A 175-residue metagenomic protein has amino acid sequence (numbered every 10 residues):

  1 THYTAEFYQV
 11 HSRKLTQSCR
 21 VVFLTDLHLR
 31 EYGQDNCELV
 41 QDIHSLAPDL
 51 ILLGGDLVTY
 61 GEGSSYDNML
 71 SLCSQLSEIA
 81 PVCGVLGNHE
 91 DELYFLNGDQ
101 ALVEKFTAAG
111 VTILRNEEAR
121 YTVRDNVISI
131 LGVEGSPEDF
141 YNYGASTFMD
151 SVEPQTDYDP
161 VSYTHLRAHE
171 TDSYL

Functional and structural regions predicted by a protein language model:
T1-L15: N-terminal membrane-anchoring alpha-helices
Q9, S71-Y143, T147-F148, E153-T156: Extended active-site neighborhood of metal-dependent phosphoesterases/phosphodiesterases
S18-H28, V127-S136, P160-Y163: Active-site-proximal beta-strand elements of phosphoester/diester hydrolases
L24-L102, A109: Membrane-embedded segments
S45-A47, P154-D157: Glycine-rich phosphate-binding loop signature in dinucleotide/nucleotide-binding domains
T164-T171: Conserved small/polar residues in nucleotide/adenosyl-binding loops
